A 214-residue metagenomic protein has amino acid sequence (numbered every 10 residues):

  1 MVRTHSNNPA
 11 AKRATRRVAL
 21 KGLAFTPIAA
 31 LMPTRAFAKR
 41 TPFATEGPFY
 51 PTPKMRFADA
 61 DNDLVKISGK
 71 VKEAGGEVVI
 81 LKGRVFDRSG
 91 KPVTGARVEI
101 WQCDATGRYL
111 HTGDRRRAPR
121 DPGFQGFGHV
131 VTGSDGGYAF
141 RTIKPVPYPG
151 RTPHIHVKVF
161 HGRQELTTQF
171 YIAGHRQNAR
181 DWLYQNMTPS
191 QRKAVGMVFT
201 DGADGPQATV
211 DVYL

Functional and structural regions predicted by a protein language model:
M1-A14, P27-A29: N-terminal secretory signal peptides
S6, A19-L20, A24, A38 (+1 more regions): Sequence-pattern detector for short linear motifs and compositional/periodic biases rather than a specific fold
N7, F25, L31, E46-F49: Selective for proline/serine-rich intrinsically disordered segments in cytosolic/nuclear regulatory regions
A10-L20, T34: Twin-arginine (Tat) signal peptide motif
G22-P27, L31-T34, K39-P42: Generic N-terminal segment detector
F37-G196, D201-L214: Beta-strand-dominated extracellular/periplasmic modules and repeats in secreted or surface-exposed proteins
